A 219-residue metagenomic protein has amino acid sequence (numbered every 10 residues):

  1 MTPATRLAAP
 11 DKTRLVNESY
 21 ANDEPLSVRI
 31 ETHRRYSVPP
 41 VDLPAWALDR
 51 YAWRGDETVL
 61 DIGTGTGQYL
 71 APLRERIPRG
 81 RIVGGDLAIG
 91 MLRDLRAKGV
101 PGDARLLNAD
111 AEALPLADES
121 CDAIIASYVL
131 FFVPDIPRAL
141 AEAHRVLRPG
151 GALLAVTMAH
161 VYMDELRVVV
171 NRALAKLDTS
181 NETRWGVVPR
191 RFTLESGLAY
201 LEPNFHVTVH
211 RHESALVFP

Functional and structural regions predicted by a protein language model:
T2-G55, Q68-P72, M91: Conserved class I S-adenosyl-L-methionine
L48, A71-R74, P137-H144: A structural alpha-helix within SAM-dependent methyltransferase catalytic domains
T58-A113: Class I SAM-dependent methyltransferase SAM/SAH-binding core
E112-A123: A short acidic, Gly/Pro-enriched loop at the edge of an enzyme's catalytic core that lines a small-molecule cofactor
A123-I136, A159: A short SAM/SAH-binding and catalytic strip from SAM-dependent methyltransferases
P137, H144, G150-F218: Conserved catalytic/acceptor-binding region of the Class I
